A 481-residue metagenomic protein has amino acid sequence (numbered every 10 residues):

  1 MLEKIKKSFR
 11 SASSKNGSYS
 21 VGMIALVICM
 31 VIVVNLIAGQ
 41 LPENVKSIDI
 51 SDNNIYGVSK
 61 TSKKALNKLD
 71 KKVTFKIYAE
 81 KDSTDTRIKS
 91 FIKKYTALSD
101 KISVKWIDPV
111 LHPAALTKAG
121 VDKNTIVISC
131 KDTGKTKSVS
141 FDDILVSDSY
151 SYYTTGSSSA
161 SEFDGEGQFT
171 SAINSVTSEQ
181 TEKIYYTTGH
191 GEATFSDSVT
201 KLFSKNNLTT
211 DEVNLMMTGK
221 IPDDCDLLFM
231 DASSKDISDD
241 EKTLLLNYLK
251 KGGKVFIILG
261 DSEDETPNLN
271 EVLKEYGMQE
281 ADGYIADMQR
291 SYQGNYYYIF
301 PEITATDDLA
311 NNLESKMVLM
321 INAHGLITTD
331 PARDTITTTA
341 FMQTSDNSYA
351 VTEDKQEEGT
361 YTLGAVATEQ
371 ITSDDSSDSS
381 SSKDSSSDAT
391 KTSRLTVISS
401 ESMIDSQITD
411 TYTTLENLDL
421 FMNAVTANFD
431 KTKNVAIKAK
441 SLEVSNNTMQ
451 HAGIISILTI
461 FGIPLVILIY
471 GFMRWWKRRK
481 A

Functional and structural regions predicted by a protein language model:
L2-A481: Short, surface-exposed patches at the edges or C-terminal ends of soluble domains, predominantly
